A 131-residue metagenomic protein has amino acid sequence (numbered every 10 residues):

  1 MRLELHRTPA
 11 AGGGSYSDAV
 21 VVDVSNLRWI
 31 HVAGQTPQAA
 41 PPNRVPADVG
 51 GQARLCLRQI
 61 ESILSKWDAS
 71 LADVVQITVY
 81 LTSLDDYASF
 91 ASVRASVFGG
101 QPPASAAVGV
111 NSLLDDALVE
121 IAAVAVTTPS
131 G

Functional and structural regions predicted by a protein language model:
M1-V75, L81-G131: N-terminal presequence-like segments and the immediate start of the first folded domain
